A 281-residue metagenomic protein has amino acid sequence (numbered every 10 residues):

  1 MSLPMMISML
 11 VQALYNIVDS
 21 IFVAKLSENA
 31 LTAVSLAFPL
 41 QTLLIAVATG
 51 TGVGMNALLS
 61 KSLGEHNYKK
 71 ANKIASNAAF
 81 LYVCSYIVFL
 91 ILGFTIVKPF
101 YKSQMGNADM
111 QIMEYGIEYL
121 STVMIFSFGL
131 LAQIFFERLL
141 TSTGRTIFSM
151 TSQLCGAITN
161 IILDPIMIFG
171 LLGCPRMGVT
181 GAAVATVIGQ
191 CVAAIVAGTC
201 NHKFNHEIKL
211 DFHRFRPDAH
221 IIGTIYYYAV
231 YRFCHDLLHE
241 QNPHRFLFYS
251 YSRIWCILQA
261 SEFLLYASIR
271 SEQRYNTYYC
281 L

Functional and structural regions predicted by a protein language model:
M1-S2, L59-F128, C174-Y226, Y279-L281: Short alpha-helical transmembrane segments in multi-pass integral membrane proteins
S2-L10, L120-M124, I147-L154, V196-T199 (+2 more regions): Hydrophobic faces of transmembrane alpha-helices in multi-pass small-molecule transporters and flippases across diverse
L3, I7, A37-L40, F80-C84 (+7 more regions): Hydrophobic residues within alpha-helical transmembrane segments of multi-pass solute transporters/permease subunits
M6, L10, L14, V18 (+13 more regions): Generic alpha-helical transmembrane segments of integral inner-membrane proteins, especially permease/transport modules
L10, L14-T32, Y101-M110, I166-R176 (+3 more regions): Helix-terminus/linker motif at the lipid-water interface of multi-pass membrane proteins
L31-I91, L130-S149, I254-L281: Small-residue-rich hydrophobic transmembrane alpha-helices
K69, Y82, L139-I166, T180-V187: Alpha-helical transmembrane segments of multi-pass membrane transporters/permeases
